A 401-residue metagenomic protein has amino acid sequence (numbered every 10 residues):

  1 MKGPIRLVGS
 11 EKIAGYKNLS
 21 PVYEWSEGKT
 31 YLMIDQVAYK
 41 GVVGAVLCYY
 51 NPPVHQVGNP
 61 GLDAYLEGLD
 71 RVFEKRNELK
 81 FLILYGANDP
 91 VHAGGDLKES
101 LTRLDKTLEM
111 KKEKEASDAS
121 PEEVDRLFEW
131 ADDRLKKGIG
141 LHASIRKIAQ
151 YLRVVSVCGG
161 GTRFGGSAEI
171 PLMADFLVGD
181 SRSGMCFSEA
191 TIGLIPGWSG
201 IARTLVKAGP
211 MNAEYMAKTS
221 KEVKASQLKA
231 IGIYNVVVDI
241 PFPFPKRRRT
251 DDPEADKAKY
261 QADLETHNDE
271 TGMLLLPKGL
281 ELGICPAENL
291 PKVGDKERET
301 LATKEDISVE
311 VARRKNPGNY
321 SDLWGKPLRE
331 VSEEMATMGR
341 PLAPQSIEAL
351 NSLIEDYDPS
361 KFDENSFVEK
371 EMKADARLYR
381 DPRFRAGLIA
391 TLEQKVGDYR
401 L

Functional and structural regions predicted by a protein language model:
M1-N51, K75-F81: Short beta-strand/loop segment at the start of cytosolic alpha/beta domains
K40-Y50, P60-D132, A143-G159, D180-G184 (+3 more regions): A structural preference for short, pocket-lining loop segments at secondary-structure junctions
G61-Y65, K137, E371: Hydrophobic alpha-helical membrane-association signature
L84, D96, I170-L172, L228 (+2 more regions): Hydrophobic/aromatic residues within transmembrane alpha-helices of multi-pass small-molecule transporters
P121-K136, Y260-H267, E334-M335: Intrinsically disordered, low-complexity acidic Ser/Thr-rich regulatory segments
R146-G184, S188-G325, R329-E334: Crotonase-fold acyl-CoA enzyme core
P344-V396, L401: C-terminal extensions of enzymes
